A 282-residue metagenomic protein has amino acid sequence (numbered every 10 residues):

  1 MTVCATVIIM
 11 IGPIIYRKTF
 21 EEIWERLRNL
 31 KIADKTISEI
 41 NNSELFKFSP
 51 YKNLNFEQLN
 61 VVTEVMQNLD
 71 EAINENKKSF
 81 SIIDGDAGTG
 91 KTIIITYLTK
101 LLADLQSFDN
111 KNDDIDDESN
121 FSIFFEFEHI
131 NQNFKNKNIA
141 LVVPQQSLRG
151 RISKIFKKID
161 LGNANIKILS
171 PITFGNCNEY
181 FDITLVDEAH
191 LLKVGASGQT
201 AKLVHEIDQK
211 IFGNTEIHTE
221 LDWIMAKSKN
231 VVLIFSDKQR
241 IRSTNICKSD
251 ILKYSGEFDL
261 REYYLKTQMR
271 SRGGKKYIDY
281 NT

Functional and structural regions predicted by a protein language model:
M1-L30: Accessory nucleic-acid engagement/destabilization modules that flank
T6, I159-I166, Y254-Y264: Structural alpha-beta junctions
F20-E75: Pre-P-loop entry segment of helicase/translocase ATPase cores
K52-F56, V62, M66-A72, D84-T89 (+8 more regions): Conserved helicase motor core of SF1/SF2 NTP-dependent helicases
E75-I83: Pre-Walker A (Motif I) flank of P-loop NTPase domains
L141: Conserved SAM-binding loop
S153-N176: Short glycine-rich substrate-engagement loop in P-loop NTPases that contacts/grips substrate
N178-F181: A short acidic, Gly/Pro-enriched loop at the edge of an enzyme's catalytic core that lines a small-molecule cofactor
